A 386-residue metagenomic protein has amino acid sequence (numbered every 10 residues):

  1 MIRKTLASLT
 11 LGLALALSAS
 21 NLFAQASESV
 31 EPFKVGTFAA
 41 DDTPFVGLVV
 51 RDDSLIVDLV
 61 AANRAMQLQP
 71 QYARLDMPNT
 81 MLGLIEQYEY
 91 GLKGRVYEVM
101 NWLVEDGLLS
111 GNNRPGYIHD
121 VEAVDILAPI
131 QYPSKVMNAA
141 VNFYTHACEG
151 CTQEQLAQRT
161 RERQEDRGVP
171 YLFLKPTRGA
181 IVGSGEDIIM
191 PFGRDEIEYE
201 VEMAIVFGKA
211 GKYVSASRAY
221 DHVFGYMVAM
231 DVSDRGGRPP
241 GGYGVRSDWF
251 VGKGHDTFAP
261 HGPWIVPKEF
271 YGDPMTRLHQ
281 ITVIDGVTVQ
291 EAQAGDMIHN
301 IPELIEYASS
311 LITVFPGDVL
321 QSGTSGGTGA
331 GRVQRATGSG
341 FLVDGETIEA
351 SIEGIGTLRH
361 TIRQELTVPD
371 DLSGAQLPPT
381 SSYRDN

Functional and structural regions predicted by a protein language model:
M1-L9: Bacterial N-terminal signal peptides that target proteins for export
S8-N21: Bacterial N-terminal signal peptides
Q25, D125-A128, T160-R163, I188-I197 (+4 more regions): A generic local secondary-structure boundary/capping motif
Q25-D166, P170, T347, P369 (+1 more regions): N-terminal non-catalytic cap/leader segment that marks the start of a structured domain
A26-V30, H146, R235-N386: Catalytic-pocket segment enriched in acidic/His residues
V50, E154-V182, Y199, G338 (+1 more regions): Structural signature of FAD isoalloxazine-binding scaffolds in flavoprotein oxidoreductases
Q164-G168, L174-K175, A219-G244, D256 (+2 more regions): Flexible glycine-rich active-site/ligand-binding loops centered on an Asp-His dyad
